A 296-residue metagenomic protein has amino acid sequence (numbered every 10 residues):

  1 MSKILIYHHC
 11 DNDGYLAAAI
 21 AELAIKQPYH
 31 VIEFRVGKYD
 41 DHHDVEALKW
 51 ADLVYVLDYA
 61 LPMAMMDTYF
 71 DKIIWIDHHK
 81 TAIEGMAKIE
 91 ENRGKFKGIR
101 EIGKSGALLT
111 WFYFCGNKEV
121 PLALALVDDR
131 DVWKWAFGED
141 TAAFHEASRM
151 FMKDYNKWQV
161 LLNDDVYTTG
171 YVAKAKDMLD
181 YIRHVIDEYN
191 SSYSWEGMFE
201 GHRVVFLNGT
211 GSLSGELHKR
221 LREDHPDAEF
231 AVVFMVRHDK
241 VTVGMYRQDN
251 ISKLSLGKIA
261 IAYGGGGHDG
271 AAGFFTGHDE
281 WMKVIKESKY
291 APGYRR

Functional and structural regions predicted by a protein language model:
M1-E146, H184-R296: Replace "Mg2+/Mn2+-dependent" with "divalent metal-dependent
W133-L161, D165: Conserved anion/nucleotide-ligand pocket segment
E146-A147, G170-L179, S212-E216: Short N-terminal helix-initiation segments at or just after the protein's N-terminus
N156-Y181: Long, charge-rich alpha-helical interaction segments
